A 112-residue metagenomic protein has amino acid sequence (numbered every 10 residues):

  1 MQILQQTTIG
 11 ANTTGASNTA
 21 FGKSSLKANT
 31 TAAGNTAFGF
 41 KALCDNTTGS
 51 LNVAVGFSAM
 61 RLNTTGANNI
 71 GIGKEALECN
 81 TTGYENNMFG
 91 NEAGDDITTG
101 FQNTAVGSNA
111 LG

Functional and structural regions predicted by a protein language model:
M1-G112: Glycine- and small/polar-enriched repetitive beta-structure motifs of secreted/surface proteins
